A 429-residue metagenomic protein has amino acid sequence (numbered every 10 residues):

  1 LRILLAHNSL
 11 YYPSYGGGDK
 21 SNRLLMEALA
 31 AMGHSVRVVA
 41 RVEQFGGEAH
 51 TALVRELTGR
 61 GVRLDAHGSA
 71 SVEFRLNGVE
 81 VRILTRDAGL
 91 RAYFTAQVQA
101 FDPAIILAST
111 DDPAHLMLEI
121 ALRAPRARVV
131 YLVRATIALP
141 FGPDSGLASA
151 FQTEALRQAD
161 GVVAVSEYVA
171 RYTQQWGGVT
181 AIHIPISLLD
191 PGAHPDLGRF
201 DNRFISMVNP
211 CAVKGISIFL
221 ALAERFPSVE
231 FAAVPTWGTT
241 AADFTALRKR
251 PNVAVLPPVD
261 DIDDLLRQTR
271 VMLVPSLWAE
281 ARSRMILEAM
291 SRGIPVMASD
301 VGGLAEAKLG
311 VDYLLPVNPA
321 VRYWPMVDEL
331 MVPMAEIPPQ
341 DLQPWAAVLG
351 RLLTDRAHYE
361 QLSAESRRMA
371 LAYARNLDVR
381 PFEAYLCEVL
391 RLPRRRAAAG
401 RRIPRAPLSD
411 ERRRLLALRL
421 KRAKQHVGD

Functional and structural regions predicted by a protein language model:
L1-R60, E224: N-terminal subdomain of nucleotide-sugar transferases
I105-L107, I120-P140: Active-site proximal beta-strand in glycosyltransferases
S145-G161: Membrane-proximal helix-turn-helix segments that form the acceptor-binding/catalytic region of lipid-linked
R157-A193, R199-D201, V213: Donor nucleotide-sugar binding/catalytic pocket of nucleotide-sugar-dependent glycosyltransferases
D190-P251, V255: Conserved catalytic-core segment of nucleotide-activated headgroup transferases in glycan assembly
R267-A281, I294: Acidic donor-binding loop of glycosyltransferase active sites
P295-A298, K308, L314-P316: Short hydrophobic beta-strand element within catalytic cores of glycosyltransferases and related nucleotide-activated
E336-A347, L353-A384: A charged, aromatic-enriched C-terminal amphipathic alpha-helix characteristic of glycosyltransferases across folds
